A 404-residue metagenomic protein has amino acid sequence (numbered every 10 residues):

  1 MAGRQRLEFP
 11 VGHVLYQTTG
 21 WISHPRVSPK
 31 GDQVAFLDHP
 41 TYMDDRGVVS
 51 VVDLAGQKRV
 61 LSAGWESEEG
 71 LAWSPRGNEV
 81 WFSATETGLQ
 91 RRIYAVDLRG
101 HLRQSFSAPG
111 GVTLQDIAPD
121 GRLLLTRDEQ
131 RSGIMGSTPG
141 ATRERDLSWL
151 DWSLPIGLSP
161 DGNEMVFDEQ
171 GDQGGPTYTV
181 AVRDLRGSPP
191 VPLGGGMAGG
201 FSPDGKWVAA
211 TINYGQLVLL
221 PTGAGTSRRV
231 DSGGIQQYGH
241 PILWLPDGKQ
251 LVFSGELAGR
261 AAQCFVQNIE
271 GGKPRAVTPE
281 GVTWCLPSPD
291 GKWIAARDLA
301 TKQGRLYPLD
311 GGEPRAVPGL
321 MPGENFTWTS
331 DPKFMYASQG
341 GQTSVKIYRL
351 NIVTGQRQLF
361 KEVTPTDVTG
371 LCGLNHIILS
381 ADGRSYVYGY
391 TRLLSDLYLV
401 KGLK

Functional and structural regions predicted by a protein language model:
M1, L15-H39, D44, K58-S83 (+9 more regions): Conserved beta-propeller blade repeats
M1-Q17, V353-E362: Short, solvent-exposed linear motifs at loop/edge-of-secondary-structure regions
G3-E8, D44-S50, G88-Y94, R131-G136 (+6 more regions): Structural motif
F9-G12, D53-Q57, D97-H101, T138-T142 (+6 more regions): Short loop/turn segments that connect beta-strands within beta-propeller blades
H39-Y42, T85-T87, D128, P139 (+11 more regions): Short polar/acidic secondary-structure junctions
L123-L125, S132-R145, M165: An edge-strand/N-cap motif at the start of beta-rich repeat modules
S344-L393: C-terminal closing repeat unit and adjoining cap/tail of repeat-based domains
